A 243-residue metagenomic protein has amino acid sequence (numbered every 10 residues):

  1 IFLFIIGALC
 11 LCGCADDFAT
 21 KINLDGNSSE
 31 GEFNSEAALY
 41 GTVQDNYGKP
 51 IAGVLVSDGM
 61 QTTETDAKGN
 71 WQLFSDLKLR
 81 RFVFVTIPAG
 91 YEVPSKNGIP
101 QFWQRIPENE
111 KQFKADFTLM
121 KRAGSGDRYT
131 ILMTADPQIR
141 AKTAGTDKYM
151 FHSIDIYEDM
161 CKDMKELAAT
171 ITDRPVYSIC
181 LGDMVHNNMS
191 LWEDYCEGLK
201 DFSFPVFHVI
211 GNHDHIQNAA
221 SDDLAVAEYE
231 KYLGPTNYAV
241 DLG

Functional and structural regions predicted by a protein language model:
F2-C10: Bacterial N-terminal signal peptides
L11-A38: Bacterial Sec-dependent N-terminal signal peptides
S28-A38, Y47, E92-W192: N-terminal active-site segment of His-dependent metallophosphoesterases
A37-Y40, D45-M60: Short, ordered, surface-exposed loop/turn motifs in non-cytosolic proteins
A52, G59, F113, P235-T236: Residue-level marker for the onset of beta-strands and adjacent loop->beta junctions in well-ordered domains
S57-F74: Short, acidic Ser/Thr/Gly-rich low-complexity loop/linker segments typical of extracellular and cell-surface proteins
Q72-F82: Short Pro-Gly-centered beta-turn/loop motif in secreted/extracellular proteins
P88-S95, P100-N109, T118, M189-G243: Extended active-site neighborhood of metal-dependent phosphoesterases/phosphodiesterases
